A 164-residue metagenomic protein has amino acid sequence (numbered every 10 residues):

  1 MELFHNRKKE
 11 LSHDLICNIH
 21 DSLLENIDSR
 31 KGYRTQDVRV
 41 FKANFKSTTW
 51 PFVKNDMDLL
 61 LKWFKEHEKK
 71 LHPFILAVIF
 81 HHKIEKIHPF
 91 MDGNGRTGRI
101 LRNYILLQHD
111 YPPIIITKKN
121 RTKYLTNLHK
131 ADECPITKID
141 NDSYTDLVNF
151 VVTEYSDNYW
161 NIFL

Functional and structural regions predicted by a protein language model:
M1-L164: FIC/Doc superfamily catalytic core
